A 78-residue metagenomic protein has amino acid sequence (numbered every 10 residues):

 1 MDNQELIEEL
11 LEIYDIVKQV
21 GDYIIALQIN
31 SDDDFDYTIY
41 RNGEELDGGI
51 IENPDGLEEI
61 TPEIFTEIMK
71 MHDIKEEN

Functional and structural regions predicted by a protein language model:
M1-I24: Negatively charged, low-complexity tracts enriched in Asp/Glu with abundant Ser/Thr
D2-Q4, D73-N78: Short acidic DE-rich linear segments
E9, Y40-R41, E76: Serine/threonine-rich, low-complexity intrinsically disordered segments
E12, T66, K70-I74: Short, intrinsically disordered, mixed-charge
V17-M69: Acidic, low-complexity, intrinsically disordered interaction modules
